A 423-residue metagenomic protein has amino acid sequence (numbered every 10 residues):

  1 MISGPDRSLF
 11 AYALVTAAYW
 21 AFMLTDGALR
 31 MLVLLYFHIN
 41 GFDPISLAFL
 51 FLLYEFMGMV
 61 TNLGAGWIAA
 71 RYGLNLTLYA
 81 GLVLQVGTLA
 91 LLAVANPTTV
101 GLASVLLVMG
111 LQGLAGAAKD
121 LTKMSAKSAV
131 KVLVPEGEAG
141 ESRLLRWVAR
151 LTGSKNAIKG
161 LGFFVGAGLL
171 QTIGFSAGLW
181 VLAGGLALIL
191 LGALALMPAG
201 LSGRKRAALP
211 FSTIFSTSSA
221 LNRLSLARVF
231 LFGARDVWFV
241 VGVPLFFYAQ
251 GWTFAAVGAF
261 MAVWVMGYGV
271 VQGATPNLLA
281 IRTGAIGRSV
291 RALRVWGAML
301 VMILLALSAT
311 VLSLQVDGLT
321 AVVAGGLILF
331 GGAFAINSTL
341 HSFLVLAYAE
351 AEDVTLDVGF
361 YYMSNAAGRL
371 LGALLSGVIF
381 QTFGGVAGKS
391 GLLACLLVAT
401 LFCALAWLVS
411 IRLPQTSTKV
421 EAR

Functional and structural regions predicted by a protein language model:
I2-F56, A220-W264: Helix-loop boundary and gating motifs at the non-cytosolic
W20, T88, G101-T122, T320-N337: Hydrophobic core of transmembrane alpha-helices in multi-pass small-molecule transporters, especially MFS/SLC-type
F49-W67, A262-T275: Central cavity-lining transmembrane alpha-helices of secondary-active solute carriers, predominantly the Major
V83-G101, M299-V316: C-terminal ends and interior cores of transmembrane alpha-helices in multi-pass membrane transporters/permeases
L111-K155: Cytoplasmic helix-loop-helix junction between adjacent transmembrane helices in 12-TM secondary transporters
L170-G185, G318, V378-A404: A membrane-interface helix-boundary motif in multi-pass transporters
L186-P198, L307-L312, C395-R423: Multi-pass alpha-helical transporter architecture, strongest for 12-TM Major Facilitator/SLC carriers used
S289-H341: C-terminal transmembrane helical hairpin of 12-TM major facilitator-type secondary transporters
